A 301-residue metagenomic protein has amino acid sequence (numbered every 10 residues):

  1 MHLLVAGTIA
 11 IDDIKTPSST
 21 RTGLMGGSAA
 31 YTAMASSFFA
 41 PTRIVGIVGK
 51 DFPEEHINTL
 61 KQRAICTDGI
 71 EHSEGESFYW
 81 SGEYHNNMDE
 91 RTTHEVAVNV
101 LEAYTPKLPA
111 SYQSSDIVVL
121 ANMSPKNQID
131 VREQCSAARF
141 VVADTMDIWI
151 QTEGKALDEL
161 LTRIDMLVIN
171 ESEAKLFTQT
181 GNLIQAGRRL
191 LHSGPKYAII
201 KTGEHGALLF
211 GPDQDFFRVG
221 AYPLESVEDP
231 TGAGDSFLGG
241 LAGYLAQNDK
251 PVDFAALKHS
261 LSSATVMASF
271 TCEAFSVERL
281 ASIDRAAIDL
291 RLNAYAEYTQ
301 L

Functional and structural regions predicted by a protein language model:
M1-L4: Extreme N-terminal starter segment of soluble prokaryotic enzymes
I11-G23, F38-V119, R132-A138, D289-L301: Conserved N-terminal subdomain of the carbohydrate kinase-like
T32-T42, Y244-A246: Alpha-helix C-terminal capping segments
M34, W80-E83, G206-F210: Short beta-strand scaffold segments in enzyme catalytic cores
G49-D51, N122-N127, M146-I150: Short beta->alpha connector loops
H56, N127-Q134, K155-E159: A short acidic, amphipathic alpha-helical/loop segment
A137-F140, D147-R218: Conserved phosphate/ATP/ADP-binding segment of small-molecule kinases
L183-L301: Conserved phosphate-binding/catalytic region of the ribokinase-like
